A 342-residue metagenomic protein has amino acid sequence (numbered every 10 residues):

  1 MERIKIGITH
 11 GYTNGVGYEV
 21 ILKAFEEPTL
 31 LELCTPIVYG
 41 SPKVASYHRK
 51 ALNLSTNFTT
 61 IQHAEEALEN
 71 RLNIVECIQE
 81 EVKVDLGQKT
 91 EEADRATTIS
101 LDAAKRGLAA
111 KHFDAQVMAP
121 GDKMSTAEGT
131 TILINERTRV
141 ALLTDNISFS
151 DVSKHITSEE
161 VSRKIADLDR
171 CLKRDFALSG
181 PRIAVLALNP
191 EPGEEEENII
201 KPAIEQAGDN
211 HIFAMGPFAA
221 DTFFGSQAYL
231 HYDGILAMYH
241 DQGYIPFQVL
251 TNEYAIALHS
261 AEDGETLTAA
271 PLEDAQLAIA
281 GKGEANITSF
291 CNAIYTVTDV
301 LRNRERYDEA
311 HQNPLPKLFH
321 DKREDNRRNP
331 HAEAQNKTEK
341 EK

Functional and structural regions predicted by a protein language model:
M1-K342: Anion-binding alpha/beta catalytic cores of soluble intermediary-metabolism enzymes, centered on
